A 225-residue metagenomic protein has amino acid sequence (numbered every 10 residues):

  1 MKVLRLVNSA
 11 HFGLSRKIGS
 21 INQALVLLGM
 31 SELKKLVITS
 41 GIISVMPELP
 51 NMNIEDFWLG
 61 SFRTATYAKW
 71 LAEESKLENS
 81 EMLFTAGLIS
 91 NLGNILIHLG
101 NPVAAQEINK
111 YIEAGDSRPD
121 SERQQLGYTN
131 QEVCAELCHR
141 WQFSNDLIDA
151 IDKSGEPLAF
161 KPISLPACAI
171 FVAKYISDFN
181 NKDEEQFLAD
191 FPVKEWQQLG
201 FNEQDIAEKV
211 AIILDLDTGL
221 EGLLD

Functional and structural regions predicted by a protein language model:
M1-L88, L92-V103, S117-D190: Conserved alpha-helical "signature site" that marks functionally important helical segments or helix/loop junctions
P50, Y111-I112, I163, E195 (+1 more regions): Juxtamembrane helix-loop transition sites at the ends of transmembrane segments in multi-pass membrane proteins
P102-E113: Post-HEXXH active-site segment of zinc metalloproteases
V193-D225: Terminal helices and disordered tails flanking the catalytic cores of nucleotide-processing hydrolases
